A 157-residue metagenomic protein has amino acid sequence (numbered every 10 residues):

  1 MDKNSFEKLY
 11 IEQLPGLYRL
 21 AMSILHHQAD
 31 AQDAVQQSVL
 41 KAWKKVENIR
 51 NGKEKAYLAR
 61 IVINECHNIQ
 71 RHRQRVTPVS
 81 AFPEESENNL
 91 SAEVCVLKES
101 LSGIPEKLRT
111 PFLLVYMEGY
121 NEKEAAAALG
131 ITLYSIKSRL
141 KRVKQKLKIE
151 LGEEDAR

Functional and structural regions predicted by a protein language model:
M1-R19, S23, Q32: A short, charge-rich alpha-helical start-of-domain segment used by transcription regulators
R19, D33-L40, K44, G52-N64: Structural recognition of an alpha-helix C-terminal capping motif at a helix-to-coil junction
A29, K123, Y134: Residues within helix-turn-helix
R60-V79, R142: Arg/Lys-rich amphipathic alpha helix in sigma70-family domain 2
N68, R75-L101, N121, A156: Internal acidic/polar
L101-R109: Short helix-coil-helix linker/hinge
P111-V115: A short pre-motif secondary-structure segment
L129-D155: DNA-recognition helix of helix-turn-helix
